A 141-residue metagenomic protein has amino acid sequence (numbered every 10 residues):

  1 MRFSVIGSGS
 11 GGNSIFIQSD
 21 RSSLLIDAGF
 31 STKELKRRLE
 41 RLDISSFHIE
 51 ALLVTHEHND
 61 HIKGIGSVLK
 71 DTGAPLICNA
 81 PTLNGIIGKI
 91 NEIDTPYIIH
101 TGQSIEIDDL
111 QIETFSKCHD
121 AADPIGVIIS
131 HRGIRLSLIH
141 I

Functional and structural regions predicted by a protein language model:
M1-S22: Zn-dependent metallo-beta-lactamase
S8-S10, F30-T32, H58-N59, C118-A121: Short beta->alpha connector loops
I15, L35-K36, K63-I65, I86-G88 (+1 more regions): Short glycine-/acidic-enriched loop or helix-start segments at secondary-structure transitions that form or flank
I17, D27, H56, I112 (+1 more regions): Divalent metal-coordination and catalytic microenvironments
S22-L24, H48-A51, I134-L136: Structural motif
T32-N79: Active-site metal-binding motif and surrounding structural segment of the metallo-beta-lactamase
A80-I134: Metallo-beta-lactamase
I139-I141: Conserved small/polar residues in nucleotide/adenosyl-binding loops
